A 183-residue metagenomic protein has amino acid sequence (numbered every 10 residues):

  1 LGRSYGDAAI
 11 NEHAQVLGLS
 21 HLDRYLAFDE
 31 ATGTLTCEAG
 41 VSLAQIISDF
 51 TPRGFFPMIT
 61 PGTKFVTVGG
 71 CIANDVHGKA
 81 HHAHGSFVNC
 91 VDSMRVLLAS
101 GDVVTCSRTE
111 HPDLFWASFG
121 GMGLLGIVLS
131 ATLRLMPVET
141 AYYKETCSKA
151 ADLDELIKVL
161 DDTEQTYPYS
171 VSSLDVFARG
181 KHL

Functional and structural regions predicted by a protein language model:
L1-G62, N74-A80, S172: Glycine-rich N-terminal segment of FAD-binding domains in flavoprotein oxidoreductases, spanning the beta-loop-helix
G6-R24, G78-S100, I127-R134: Structural signature of FAD isoalloxazine-binding scaffolds in flavoprotein oxidoreductases
A8, F28, A83-H84, S107 (+1 more regions): Short histidine-centered beta-strand/loop micro-motifs that create catalytic or ligand/metal-coordination sites
N11, L19, T60, V66 (+4 more regions): A short, structural micro-pattern
E30, T67, L98: Short, acidic, Ser/Thr-enriched surface-loop or helix-capping motifs
L35-E38, S86, E110, S148: Catalytic cores of large soluble enzymes that bind and process phosphate-bearing ligands
D92-L183: C-terminal substrate-binding/cap subdomain adjacent to the FAD-binding core in PCMH-type and related FAD-linked
